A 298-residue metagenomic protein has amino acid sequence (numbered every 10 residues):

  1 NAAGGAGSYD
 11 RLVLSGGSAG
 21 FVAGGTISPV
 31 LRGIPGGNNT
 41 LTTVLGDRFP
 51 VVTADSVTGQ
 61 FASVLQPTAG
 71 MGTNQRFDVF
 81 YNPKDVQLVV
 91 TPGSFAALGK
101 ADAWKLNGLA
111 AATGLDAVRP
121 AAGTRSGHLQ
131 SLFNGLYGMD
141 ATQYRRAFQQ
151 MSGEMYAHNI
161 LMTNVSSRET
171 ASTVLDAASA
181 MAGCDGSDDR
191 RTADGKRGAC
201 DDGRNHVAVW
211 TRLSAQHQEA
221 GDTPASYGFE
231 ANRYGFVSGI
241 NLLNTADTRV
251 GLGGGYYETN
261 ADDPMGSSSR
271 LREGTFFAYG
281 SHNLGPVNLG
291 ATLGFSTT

Functional and structural regions predicted by a protein language model:
N1-R48, P92: Extracellular beta-strand/loop-rich repeat segments of large surface/secreted proteins
S18-A19, F49-T53, L88, T211: Residue-level detector of buried hydrophobic side-chain packing in well-ordered secondary-structure elements
T26-L31, T58-V64: Acidic/polar loop patches that form or flank catalytic/metal-binding clefts of enzymes that bind anionic ligands
R32, A54, T91-G93, Q216: Solvent-exposed coil/turn segments that connect beta secondary-structure elements in extracytoplasmic/periplasmic
L45-D47, K84, V207: Envelope-exposed proteins and targeting segments
V57, S63-L98: Low-complexity acidic/polar repeat-biased segments
P83-L132: Charged, amphipathic alpha-helical linkers/stalks
A121-T298: Outer membrane beta-barrel translocator domains of Type V secretion systems
